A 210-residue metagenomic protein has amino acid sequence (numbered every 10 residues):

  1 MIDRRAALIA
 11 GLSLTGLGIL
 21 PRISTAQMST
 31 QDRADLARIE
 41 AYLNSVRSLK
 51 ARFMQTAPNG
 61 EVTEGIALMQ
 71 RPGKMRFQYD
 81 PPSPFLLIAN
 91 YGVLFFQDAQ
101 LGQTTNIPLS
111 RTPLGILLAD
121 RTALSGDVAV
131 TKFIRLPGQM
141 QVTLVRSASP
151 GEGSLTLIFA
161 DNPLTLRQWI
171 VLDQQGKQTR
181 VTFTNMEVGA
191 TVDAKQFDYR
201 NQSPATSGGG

Functional and structural regions predicted by a protein language model:
M1, I19-A34: C-terminal segment of N-terminal export signals and the immediately downstream linker at the start of the mature
M1-L14, G18: N-terminal secretory signal peptides and thylakoid transit peptides that target proteins across membranes
A41-P58: A short, Trp-centered hydrophobic/proline-enriched beta-strand micro-motif
V46-S48, V62-E64, Q70-P72, P82 (+5 more regions): Extracytoplasmic
F53, M75-Y79, L94-Q97, V142-L144 (+1 more regions): Short hydrophobic/aromatic-rich beta-strand segments that constitute the beta-sheet cores of beta-sandwich/beta-barrel
I66-I116, T179-R180, N185: An acidic-aromatic
L101-A148: Flexible, surface-exposed loop/linker segments and immediately adjacent secondary-structure boundaries
S125-D127, R135-G210: Gly/Pro-enriched, hydrophobic low-complexity segments that function as extracytoplasmic propeptides/linkers
